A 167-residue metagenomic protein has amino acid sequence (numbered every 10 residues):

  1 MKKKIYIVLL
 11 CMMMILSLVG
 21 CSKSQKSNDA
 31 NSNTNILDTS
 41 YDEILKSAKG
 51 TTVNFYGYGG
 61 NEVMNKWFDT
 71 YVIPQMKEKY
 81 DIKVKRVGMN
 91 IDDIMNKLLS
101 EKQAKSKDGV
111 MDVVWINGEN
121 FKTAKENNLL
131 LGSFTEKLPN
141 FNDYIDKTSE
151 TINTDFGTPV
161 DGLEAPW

Functional and structural regions predicted by a protein language model:
M1-I5: Positively charged n-region of N-terminal signal peptides that target proteins for export
V8, N33-I36: Short, functionally important structural connectors and interaction interfaces within domains
L9-S17: Bacterial N-terminal signal peptides
L18-A30: Bacterial lipoprotein signal-peptidase II cleavage site
N35-G118, K122: Early extracytoplasmic/lumenal segment of secretory-pathway proteins
K66-F68, A124-N128, T135: Short, solvent-exposed loop/turn and secondary-structure capping segments
R86-L98, L129, S133, P139 (+1 more regions): Conserved long hydrophobic alpha-helices within structured protein cores
Q103-I116, L131-W167: A structural signal for short loop-to-beta-strand junctions that line the ligand-binding cleft of periplasmic/secreted
